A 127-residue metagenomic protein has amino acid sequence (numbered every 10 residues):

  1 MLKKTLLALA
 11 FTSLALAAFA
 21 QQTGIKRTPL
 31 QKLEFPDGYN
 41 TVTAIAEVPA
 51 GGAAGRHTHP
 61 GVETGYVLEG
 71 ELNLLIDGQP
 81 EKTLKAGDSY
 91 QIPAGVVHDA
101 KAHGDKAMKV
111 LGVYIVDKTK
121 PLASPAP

Functional and structural regions predicted by a protein language model:
M1-T5, A10: Positively charged n-region of N-terminal signal peptides that target proteins for export
A15-A18: N-terminal signal peptide c-region/cleavage motif recognized by signal peptidases
T23-G55, V113: A short glycine-rich, His/Asp/Glu-containing loop-to-beta-strand
E47-P49, L72, G78-G95: Short acidic-glycine-tyrosine-enriched beta hairpin
E47-V48, P60-L74: Short, conserved beta-strand element in jelly-roll/cupin
G55-G61, V96: Histidine-centered catalytic micro-motifs
G95-T119: Ligand-binding loop in jelly-roll beta-barrel domains
T119-P127: Short, low-complexity, Pro/Ser/Thr/Gly-rich segments in the mature regions of secreted, periplasmic
